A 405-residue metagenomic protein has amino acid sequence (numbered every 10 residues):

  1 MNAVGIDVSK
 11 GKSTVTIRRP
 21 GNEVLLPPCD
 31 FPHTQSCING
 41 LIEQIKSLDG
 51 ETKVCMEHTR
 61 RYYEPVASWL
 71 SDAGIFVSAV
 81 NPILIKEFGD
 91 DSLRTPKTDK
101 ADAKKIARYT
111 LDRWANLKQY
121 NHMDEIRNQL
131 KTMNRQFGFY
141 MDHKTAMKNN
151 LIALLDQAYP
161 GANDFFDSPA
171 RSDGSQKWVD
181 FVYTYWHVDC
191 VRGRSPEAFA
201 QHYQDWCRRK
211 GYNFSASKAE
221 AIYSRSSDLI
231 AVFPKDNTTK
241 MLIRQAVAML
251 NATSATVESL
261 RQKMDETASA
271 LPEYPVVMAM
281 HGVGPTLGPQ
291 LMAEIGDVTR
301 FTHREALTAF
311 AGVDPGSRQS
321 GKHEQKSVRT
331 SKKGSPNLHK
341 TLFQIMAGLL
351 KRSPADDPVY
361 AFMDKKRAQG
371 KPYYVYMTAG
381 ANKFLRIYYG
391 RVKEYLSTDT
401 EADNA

Functional and structural regions predicted by a protein language model:
M1-A405: A detector of single, family-specific signature residues that are central to catalytic or substrate-handling motifs
